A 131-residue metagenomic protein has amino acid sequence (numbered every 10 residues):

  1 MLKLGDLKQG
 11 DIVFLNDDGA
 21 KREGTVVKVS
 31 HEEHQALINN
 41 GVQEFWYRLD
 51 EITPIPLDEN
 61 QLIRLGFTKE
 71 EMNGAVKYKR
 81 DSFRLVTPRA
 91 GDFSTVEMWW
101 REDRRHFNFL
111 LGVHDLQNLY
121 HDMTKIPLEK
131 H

Functional and structural regions predicted by a protein language model:
M1-L7: Mixed-charge, Lys/Arg-rich low-complexity intrinsically disordered regions
G5, I12, G19-E32, A36: Short beta-strand-centered aromatic/proline hotspots
N16, N39, W99-R101: A generic structural motif
V26-V29, T68-E70, Y78: Short, exposed beta-strand/loop patches in secreted or surface proteins that constitute
K28-V29, D50-T53, P88-S94, L111-H114: A short, sequence-level motif marking secondary-structure junctions
V42-E71, F107-H131: Intrinsically disordered, low-complexity, charged/polar segments
W46, M72-H106: Acidic, low-complexity, intrinsically disordered interaction modules
